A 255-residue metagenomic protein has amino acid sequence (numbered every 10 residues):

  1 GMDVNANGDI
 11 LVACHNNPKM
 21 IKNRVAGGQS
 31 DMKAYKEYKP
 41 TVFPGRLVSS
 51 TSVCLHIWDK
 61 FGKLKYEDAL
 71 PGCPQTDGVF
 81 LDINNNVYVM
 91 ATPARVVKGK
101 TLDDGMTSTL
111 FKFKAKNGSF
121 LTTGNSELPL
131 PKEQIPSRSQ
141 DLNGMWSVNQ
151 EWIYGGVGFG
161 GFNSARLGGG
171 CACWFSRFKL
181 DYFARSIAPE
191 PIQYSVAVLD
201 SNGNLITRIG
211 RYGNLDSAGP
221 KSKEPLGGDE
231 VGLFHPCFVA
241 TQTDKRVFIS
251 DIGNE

Functional and structural regions predicted by a protein language model:
G1-E255: Eukaryotic scaffold repeat domains enriched in small/polar residues
